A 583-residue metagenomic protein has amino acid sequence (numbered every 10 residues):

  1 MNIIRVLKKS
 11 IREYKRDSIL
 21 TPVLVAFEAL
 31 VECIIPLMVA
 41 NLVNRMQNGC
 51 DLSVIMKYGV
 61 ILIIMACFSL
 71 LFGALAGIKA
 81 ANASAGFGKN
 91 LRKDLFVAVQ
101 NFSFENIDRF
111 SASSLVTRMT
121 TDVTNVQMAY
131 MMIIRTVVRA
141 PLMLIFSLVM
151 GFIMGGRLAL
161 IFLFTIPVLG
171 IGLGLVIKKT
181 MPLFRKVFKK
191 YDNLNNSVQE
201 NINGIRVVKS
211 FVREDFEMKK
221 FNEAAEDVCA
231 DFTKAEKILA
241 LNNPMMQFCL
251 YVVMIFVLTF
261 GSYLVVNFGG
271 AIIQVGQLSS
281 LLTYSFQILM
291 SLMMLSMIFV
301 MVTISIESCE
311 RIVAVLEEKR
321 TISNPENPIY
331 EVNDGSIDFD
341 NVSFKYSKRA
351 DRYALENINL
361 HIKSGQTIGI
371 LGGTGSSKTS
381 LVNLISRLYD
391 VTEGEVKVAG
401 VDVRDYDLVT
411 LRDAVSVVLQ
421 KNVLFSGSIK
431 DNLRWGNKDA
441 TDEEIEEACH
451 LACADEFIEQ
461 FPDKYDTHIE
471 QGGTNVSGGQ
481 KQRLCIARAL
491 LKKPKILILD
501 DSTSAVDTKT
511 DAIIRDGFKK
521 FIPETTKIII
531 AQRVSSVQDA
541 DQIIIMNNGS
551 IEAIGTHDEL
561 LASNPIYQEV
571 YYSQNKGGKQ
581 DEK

Functional and structural regions predicted by a protein language model:
M1-E32, V39, Q47-I61, A76-A80 (+13 more regions): Membrane-integrated ABC transporters
R12-R16, A80, N101-E105, T121-I134 (+7 more regions): An intracellular "coupling" helix at the cytosolic face of ABC transporter transmembrane type-1 domains
E13, D17-L30, N41, I61 (+4 more regions): Transmembrane helices of ABC transporter permease
D17-S18, M65-S84, R135-L142, L163-K189 (+4 more regions): Alpha-helical transmembrane segments of multi-pass membrane proteins
V23-L24, V31-N44, M65-A112, V116 (+10 more regions): Juxtamembrane helix-loop junctions of ABC transporter transmembrane domains
C50-K57, M150-F164, K234-R311, V315-L316: Helix-loop-helix
L95, V99, V208, I312 (+1 more regions): Helix-loop junctions and hydrophobic alpha-helical segments within the transmembrane domains of large membrane
Y330-K583: ABC-type nucleotide-binding domain
